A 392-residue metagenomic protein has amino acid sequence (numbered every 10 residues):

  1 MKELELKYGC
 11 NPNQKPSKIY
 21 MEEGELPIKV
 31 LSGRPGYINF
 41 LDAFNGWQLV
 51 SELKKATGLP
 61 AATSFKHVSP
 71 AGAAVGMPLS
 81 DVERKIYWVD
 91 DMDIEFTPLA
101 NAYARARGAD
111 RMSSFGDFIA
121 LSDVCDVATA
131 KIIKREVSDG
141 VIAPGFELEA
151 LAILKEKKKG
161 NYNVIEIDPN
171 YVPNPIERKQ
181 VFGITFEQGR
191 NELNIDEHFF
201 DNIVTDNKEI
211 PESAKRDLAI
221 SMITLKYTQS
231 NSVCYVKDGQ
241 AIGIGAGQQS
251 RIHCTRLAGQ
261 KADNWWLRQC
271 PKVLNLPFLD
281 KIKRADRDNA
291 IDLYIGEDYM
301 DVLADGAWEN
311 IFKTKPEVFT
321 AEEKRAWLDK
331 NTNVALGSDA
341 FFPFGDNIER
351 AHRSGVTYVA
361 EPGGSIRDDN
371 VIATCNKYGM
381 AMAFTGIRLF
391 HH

Functional and structural regions predicted by a protein language model:
M1-F199, A214-S232: Active-site loops and adjacent core secondary-structure elements that bind or stabilize anionic groups
E52, Y227, N264-R268, R353 (+1 more regions): Conserved helix-loop functional segments at active or binding sites
A56-S64, V164-I167, S230-K237, L267-F278 (+1 more regions): Flexible, glycine/charged-enriched surface loops at secondary-structure junctions
P60-A61, K66-A71, M77, S232 (+4 more regions): Glycine-rich phosphate/pyrophosphate-binding loops and their adjacent beta-strand/loop elements at enzyme active sites
S69, C125, K237-Q240, Q248 (+2 more regions): Active-site-proximal loop/turn and secondary-structure-junction residues that shape catalytic pockets, frequently
A71-M112, I242-F341: Glycine- and Gly-Pro-enriched alpha-helical subdomains that act as flexible, kink-prone "lid/hinge" or packing modules
D117, L121-S122, R135-I165, N170-V172 (+5 more regions): C-terminal binding/interaction regions
P175-I210, R268-D280, R284-N289, V302: Substrate-contacting helices/loops that form the catalytic groove of nucleic-acid and nucleotide-polymer processing
